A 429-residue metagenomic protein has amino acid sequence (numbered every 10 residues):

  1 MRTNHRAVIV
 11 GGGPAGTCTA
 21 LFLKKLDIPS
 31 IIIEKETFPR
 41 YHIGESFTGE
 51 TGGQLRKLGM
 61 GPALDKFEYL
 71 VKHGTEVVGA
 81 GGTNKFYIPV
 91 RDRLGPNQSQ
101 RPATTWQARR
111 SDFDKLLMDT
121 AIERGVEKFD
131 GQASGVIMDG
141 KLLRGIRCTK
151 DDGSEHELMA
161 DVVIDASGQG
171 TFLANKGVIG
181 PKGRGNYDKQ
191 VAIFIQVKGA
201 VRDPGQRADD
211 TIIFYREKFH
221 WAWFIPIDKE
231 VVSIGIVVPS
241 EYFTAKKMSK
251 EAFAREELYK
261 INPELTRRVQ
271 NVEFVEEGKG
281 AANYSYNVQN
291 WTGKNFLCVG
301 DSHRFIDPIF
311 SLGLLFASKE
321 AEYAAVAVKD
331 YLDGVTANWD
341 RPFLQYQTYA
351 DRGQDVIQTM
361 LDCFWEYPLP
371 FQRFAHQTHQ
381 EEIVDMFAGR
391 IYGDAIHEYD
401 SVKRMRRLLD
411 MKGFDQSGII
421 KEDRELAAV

Functional and structural regions predicted by a protein language model:
R2-A15: Beta1/beta-strand and adjacent pyrophosphate-binding region of the FAD-binding site in flavoprotein oxidoreductases
V8, K24-I43: Glycine-rich FAD pyrophosphate-binding loop
R40-T83: N-terminal FAD cofactor-binding segment of flavoenzymes
K66, F113-V126: N-terminal Rossmann-like dinucleotide/flavin-binding domain of flavoprotein oxidoreductases that bind FAD/FMN
G95-D119, T244-S249: Short beta-strand to alpha-helix junction loop
T120-L265: Predominantly flavin-linked oxidoreductase catalytic cores and closely associated redox partners
Y242-A327, Y331-L344: FAD/FMN-dependent oxidoreductases across multiple families
V326-V429: C-terminal helical "tail/cap" subdomain of flavin- and related membrane-associated enzymes
